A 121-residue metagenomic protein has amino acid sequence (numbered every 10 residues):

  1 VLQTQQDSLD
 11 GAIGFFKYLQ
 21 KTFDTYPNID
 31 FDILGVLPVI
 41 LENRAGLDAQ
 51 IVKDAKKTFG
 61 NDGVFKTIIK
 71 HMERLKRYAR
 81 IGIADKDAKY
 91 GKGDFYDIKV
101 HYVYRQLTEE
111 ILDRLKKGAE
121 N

Functional and structural regions predicted by a protein language model:
V1-G14, E42, R80: Conserved Switch II/interswitch segment of TRAFAC-class P-loop GTPases
D7-I13, K99-Y104, T108: Phosphate/oxyanion-binding active-site loops and adjacent basic polyanion-contact surfaces
A12-I13, K17-I33: Anionic-ligand binding region
G14, Y18, Q50-D54, Q106 (+1 more regions): Alpha-helical elements of Rossmann-like donor-binding domains used by nucleotide-donor carbohydrate transfer enzymes
L34, I40-L47, V52-D85: Beta-strand-loop-alpha "switch" segments that mediate conformational coupling across diverse proteins
R77-R105: C-terminal boundary of histidine-terminating zinc-finger modules
I111-E120: Short, hydrophobic alpha-helical segments
